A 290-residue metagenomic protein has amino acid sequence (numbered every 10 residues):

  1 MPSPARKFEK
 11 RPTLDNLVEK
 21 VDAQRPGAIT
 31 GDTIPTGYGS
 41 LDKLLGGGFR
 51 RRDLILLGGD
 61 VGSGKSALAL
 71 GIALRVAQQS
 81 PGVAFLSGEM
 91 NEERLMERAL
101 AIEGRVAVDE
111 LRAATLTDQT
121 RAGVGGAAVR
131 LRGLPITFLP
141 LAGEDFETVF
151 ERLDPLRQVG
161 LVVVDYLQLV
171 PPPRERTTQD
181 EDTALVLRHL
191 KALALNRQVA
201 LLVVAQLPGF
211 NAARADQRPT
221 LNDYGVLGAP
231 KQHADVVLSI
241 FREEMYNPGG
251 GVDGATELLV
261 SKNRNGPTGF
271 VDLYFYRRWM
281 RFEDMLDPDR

Functional and structural regions predicted by a protein language model:
P2-V106, P288-D289: The Walker A/P-loop phosphate-binding site
R11, V61, F146-V162, H189-R197 (+1 more regions): C-terminal regions of RecA-like/P-loop NTPase motor modules
T13, G37, L68-A69, N91-L95 (+6 more regions): Helical mechanochemical/support elements of P-loop NTPase systems and associated helical scaffolds
K43, R75-Q158, P172-P173, V271-Y274: Cytosolic-facing regulatory segments adjacent to core modules
I55, T137, V162-V164: Hydrophobic positions in the central parallel beta-sheet of the AAA+
V83, L201, V237-S239: Short, well-ordered beta-strand core segments
G88-M90, V199, V204-Q206: Conserved H-loop
G160-V203: Helical hairpin unit composed of two closely spaced alpha helices linked by a short loop
